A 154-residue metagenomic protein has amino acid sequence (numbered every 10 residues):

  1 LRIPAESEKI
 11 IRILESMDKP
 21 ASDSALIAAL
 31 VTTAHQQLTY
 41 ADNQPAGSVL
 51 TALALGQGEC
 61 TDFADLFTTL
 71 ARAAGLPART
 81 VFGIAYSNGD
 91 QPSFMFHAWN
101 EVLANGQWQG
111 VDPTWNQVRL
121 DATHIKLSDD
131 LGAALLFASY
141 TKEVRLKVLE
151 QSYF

Functional and structural regions predicted by a protein language model:
L1-Q57: Acidic low-complexity segments
E6-E8, E15, E59, E101 (+2 more regions): Glutamate identity and glutamate-enriched acidic tracts
S7, I27, C60-D65, H97: Short alpha-helical patches at coil-to-helix transitions and adjacent helical residues in well-structured domains
V31-Q37, L50-F82: Structured core of small recognition/catalytic domains
D65-L149: Hydrophobic/aromatic-rich core segments of domains that either
Y153-F154: Short, solvent-exposed mixed-charge patches
